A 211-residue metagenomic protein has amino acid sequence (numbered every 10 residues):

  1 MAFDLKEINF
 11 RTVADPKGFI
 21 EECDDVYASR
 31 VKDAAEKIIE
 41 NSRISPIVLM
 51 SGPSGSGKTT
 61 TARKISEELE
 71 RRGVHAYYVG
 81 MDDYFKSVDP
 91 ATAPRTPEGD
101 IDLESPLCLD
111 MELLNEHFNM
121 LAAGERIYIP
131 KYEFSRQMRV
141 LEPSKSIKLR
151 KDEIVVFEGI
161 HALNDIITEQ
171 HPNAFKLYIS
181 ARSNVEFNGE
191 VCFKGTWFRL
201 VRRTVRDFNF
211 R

Functional and structural regions predicted by a protein language model:
M1-D33: Charged, amphipathic alpha-helical linker segments immediately N-terminal to NTP-binding catalytic cores
V48-M50: Hydrophobic anchor at the beta1->P-loop junction of P-loop NTPases
G55: Walker A (P-loop) phosphate-binding loop of P-loop NTPases
K58: Conserved lysine of the Walker
T61-I65, G80: Hydrophobic positions on the alpha1 helix immediately C-terminal to the Walker A/P-loop
E67-Y77: Post-Walker A helix-loop "phosphate-sensing" segment adjacent to the P-loop in P-loop NTPases
Y77-V79, K86-V140, I154: Conserved nucleotide-sensing/catalytic segment adjacent to the nucleotide-binding pocket in NTP-handling enzymes
K151, F157-T204: ATP-dependent NMP and nucleoside kinases share a basic, alpha-helical "lid"
